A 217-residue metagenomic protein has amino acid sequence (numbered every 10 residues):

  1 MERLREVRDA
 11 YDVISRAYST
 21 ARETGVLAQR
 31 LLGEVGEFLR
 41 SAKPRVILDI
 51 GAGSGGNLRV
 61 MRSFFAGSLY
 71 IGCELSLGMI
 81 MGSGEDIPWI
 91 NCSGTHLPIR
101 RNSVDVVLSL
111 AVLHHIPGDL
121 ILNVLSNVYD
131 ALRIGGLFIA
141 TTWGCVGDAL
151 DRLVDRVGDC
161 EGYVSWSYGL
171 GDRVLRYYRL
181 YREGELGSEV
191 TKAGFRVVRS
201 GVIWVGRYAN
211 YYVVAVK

Functional and structural regions predicted by a protein language model:
M1-R45, G53-H96, I139-V214: Class I (Rossmann-like) S-adenosyl-L-methionine-dependent methyltransferase catalytic domain, capturing the SAM-binding
L97-R101: Short amphipathic alpha-helix with an adjacent loop that forms part of the alpha/beta core around
L108: A conserved beta-strand element that flanks and buttresses the S-adenosyl-L-methionine
A111-H115: Short catalytic micro-motifs in class I SAM-dependent methyltransferases
P117-I121: Short N-terminal helix/helix-N-cap motif within the alpha/beta-hydrolase-1
L122-I134: A short glycine-rich, Lys/Arg-flanked "PGG" loop and its adjoining helix->strand segment in the class I
